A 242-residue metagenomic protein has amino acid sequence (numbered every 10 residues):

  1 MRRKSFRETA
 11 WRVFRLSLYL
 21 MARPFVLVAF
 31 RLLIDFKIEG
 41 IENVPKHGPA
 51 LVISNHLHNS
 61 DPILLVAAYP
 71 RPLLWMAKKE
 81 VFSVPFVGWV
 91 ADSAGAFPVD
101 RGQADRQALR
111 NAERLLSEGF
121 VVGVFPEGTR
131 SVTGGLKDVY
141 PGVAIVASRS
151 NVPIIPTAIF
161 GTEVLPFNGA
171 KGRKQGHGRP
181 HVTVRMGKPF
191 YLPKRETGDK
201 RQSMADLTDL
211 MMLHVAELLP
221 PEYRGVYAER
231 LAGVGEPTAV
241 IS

Functional and structural regions predicted by a protein language model:
R2-K46, L64, V84-A94, E222: A transmembrane-helix-recognition feature enriched in membrane-embedded lipid enzymes and envelope glyco-/phospholipid
R2-W11, S17, Q107-S242: Non-catalytic C-terminal accessory region of glycerolipid acyltransferases and related lyso-lipid remodeling enzymes
F25-L27, S93-V99, P126-R130: Short, basic, glycine/proline-bearing loop/turn elements
R31-L32, V44-A104, N111: Catalytic core of membrane glycerolipid acyltransferases/transacylases, capturing the structured, soluble-facing
F36, L73, V122: Hydrophobic anchor at the start of a short beta-strand that flanks the dinucleotide cofactor-binding loop
F36-I41, S60-P62, L109-N111, A170-G172: A generic local structural motif
I38, W75, A96-P98, I154-P156 (+1 more regions): Conserved beta-strand scaffold positions in the cores of enzyme catalytic domains, especially in NTP/NDP-utilizing
I41, L57, G128-T129: A short, glycine- and basic residue-enriched loop/turn that sits immediately adjacent to a domain's principal
